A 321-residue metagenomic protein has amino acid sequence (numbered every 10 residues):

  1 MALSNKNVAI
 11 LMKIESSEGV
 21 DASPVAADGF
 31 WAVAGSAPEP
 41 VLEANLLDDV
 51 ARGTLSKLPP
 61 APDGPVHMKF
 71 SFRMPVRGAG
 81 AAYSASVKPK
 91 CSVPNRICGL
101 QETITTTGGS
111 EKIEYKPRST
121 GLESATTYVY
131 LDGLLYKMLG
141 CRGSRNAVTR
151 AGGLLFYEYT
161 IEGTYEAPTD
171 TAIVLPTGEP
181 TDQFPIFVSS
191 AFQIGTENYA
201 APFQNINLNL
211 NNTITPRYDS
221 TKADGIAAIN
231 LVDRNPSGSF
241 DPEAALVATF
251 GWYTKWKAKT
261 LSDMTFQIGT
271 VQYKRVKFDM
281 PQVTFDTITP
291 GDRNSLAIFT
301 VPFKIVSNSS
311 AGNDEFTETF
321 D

Functional and structural regions predicted by a protein language model:
M1-D321: Signature of extracytoplasmic/envelope-associated structural regions
